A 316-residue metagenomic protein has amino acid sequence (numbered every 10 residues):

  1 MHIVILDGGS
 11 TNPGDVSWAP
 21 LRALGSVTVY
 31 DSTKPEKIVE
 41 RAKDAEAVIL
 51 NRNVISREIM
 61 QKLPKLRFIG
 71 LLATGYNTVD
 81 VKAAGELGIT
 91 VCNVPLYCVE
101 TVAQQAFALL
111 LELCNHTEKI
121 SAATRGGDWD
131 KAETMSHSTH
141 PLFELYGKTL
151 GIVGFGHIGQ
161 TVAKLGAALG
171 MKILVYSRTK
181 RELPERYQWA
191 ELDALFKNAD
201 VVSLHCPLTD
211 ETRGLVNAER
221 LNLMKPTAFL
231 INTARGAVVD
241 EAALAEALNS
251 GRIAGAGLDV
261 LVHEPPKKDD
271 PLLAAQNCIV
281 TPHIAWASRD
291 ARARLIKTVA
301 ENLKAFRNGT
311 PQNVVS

Functional and structural regions predicted by a protein language model:
M1-A45, L174, R307: N-terminal glycine-/charge-rich "phosphate-binding" loop or analogous flexible N-terminal tail
D31, N51, L72-A73, I89-E100 (+3 more regions): Short beta->alpha connector loops at strand-helix junctions that form conserved, small/polar/Pro-enriched
A45, L63, A199: An anion/phosphate-binding loop that grips the pyrophosphate of nucleotide cofactors and donors
V54-M60, K172-L174, R178-P271: Rossmann-like adenosine-cofactor binding region
L87, P95-T149, V315: Phosphate-binding beta-alpha-beta segment of Rossmann-like dinucleotide-binding domains, i.e., the NAD(P)
L87, V91-C92, T227-S316: Rossmann-like dinucleotide-binding domain for NAD(H)/NADP(H)
F155-G156: Glycine-rich Rossmann-fold phosphate-binding loop(s) that bind the pyrophosphate of adenine dinucleotide cofactors
G159-Q160: N-terminal Rossmann-fold NAD(P) dinucleotide-binding loop
